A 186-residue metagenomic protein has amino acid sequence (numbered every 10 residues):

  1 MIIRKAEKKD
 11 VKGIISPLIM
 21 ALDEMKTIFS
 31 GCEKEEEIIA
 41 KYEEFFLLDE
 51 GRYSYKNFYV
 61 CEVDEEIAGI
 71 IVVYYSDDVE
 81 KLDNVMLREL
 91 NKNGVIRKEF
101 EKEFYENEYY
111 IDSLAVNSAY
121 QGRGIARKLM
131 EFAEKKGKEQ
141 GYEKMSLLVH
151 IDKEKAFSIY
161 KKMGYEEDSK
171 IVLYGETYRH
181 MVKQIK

Functional and structural regions predicted by a protein language model:
I2-S16, E24-I28: A short beta-loop-alpha structural element at the N-terminal edge of CoA-dependent acyl/N-acetyltransferase catalytic
D23-F46, N57, L90-K92: Conserved GNAT-fold acetyl-CoA-binding loop/helix
L47-V60, D77-K81, Y110: A short helix-loop-beta-strand connector motif used in the catalytic cores of GNAT acetyltransferases and, in some
V60, E66-Y75, Y110, A115: Conserved beta-strand in the GNAT
E62, E89-L90, G94-I96, L114-Q121 (+1 more regions): A short, internal acetyl-CoA/4′-phosphopantetheine-binding micro-motif in the GNAT/acyltransferase core
Y75-Y109: Conserved acyl-donor/pantetheine-binding loop and adjacent beta-alpha core of acyl/acetyltransferases and related
N91, N107, Y142-G164, K170-K186: C-terminal "cap" of GNAT-fold acetyltransferases
N107-Y109, Q121, M130, G137-L148: Conserved GNAT acetyl-CoA-binding A-motif
